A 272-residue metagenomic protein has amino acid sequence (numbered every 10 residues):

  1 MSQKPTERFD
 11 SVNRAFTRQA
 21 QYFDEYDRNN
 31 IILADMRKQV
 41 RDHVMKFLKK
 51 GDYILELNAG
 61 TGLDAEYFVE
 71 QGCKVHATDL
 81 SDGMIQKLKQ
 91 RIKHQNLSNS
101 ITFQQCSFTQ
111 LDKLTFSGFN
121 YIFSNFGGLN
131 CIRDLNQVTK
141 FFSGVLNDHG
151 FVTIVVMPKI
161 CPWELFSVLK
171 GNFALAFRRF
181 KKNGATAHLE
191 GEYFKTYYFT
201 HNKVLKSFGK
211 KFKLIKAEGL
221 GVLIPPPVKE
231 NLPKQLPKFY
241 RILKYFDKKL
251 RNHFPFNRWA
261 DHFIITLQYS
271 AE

Functional and structural regions predicted by a protein language model:
M1-K49, L63, Y67, K87: Conserved class I S-adenosyl-L-methionine
T61-Q110: Class I SAM-dependent methyltransferase SAM/SAH-binding core
K113-I122: A short acidic, Gly/Pro-enriched loop at the edge of an enzyme's catalytic core that lines a small-molecule cofactor
Y121-D134: A short SAM/SAH-binding and catalytic strip from SAM-dependent methyltransferases
N136-F151: A short glycine-rich, Lys/Arg-flanked "PGG" loop and its adjoining helix->strand segment in the class I
F151-K181: Conserved class I S-adenosyl-L-methionine
Y193-F212, A217: Short alpha-helix
K206, K216-E272: A C-terminal cap/extension of S-adenosyl-L-methionine-dependent methyltransferases that defines the acceptor-substrate
